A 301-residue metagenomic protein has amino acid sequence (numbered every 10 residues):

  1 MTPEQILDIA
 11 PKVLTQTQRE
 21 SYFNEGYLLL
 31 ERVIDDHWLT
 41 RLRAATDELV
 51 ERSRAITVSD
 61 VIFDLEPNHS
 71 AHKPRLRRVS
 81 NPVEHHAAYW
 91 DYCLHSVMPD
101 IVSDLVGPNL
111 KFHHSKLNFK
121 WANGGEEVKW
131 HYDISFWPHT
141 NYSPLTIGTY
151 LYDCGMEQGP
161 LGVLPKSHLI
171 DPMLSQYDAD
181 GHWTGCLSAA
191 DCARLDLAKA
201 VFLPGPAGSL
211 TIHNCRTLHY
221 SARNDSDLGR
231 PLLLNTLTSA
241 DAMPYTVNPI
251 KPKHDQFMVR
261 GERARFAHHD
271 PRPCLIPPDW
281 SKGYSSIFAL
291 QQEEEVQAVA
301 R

Functional and structural regions predicted by a protein language model:
M1-E25, E31-W130, S135-P138, Q176 (+1 more regions): Non-heme Fe(II)-dependent double-stranded beta-helix
P3-D8, R52, V58, D64 (+2 more regions): Non-heme Fe(II)/2-oxoglutarate
I6, E20, C154-A222: Double-stranded beta-helix
W38, W121, G155, I170 (+2 more regions): Feature marks short, surface-exposed loop/turn motifs that line or immediately flank catalytic pockets and channel
V61-F63, Y132, G181, G185-L197 (+2 more regions): Short, surface-exposed loop/helix-turn segments at secondary-structure junctions that function as lids/hinges flanking
P108-S115, E126-V128, S143-T149, G159 (+1 more regions): Generic beta-strand structural signal
Y132-P144, A198-K199, G205, L228-G229: A short beta-loop-beta micro-motif enriched in histidine and acidic residues
P138-M156, P204-G205, I212, T236-S239: Short, conserved beta-strand element in jelly-roll/cupin
